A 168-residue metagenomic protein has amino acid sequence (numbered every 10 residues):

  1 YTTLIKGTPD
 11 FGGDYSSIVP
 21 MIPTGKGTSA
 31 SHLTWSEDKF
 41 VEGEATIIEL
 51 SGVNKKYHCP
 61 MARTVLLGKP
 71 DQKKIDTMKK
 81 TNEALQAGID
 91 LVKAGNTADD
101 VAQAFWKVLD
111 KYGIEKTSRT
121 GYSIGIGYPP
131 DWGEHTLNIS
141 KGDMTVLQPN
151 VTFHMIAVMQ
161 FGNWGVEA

Functional and structural regions predicted by a protein language model:
Y1-A168: Active-site neighborhoods and metal-handling regions in enzymes and metal-associated proteins
